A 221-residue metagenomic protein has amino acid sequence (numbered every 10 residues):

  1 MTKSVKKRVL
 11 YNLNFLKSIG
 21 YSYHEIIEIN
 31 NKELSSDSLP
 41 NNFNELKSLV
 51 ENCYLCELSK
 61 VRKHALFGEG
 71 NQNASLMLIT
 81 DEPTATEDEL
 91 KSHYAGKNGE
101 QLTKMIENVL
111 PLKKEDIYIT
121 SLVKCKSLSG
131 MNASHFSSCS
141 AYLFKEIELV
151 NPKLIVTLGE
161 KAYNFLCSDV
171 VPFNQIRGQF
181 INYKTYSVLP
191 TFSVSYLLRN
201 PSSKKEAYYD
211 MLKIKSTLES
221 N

Functional and structural regions predicted by a protein language model:
K3, K7-Y11, F15-N221: A polyanion-binding, active-site-adjacent surface
